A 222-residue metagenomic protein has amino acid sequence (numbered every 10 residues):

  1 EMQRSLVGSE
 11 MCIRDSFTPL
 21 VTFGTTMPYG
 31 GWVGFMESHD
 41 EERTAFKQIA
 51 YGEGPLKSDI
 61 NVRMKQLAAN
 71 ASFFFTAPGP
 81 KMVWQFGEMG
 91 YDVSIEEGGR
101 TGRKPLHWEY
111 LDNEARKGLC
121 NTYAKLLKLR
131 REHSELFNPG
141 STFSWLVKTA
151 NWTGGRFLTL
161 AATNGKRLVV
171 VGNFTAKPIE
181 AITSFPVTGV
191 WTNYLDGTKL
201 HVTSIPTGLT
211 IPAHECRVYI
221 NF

Functional and structural regions predicted by a protein language model:
E1-G8, C12-I13: Single conserved hydrophobic/aromatic residue that forms the stacking wall/gate of nucleotide- or nucleobase-binding
R14-S94, P178: Catalytic-core region of carbohydrate-active enzymes that cleave or remodel glycosidic bonds
F17-T22, T76-G79, V83-F86, G90-L168: Glycan-recognition and catalytic regions of carbohydrate-active enzymes
M27, L160-G165, N221-F222: Active-site beta-strand termini and strand-to-loop segments that position acidic
G52-M64, L106-K117, I205-T207: Active-site rim elements
F174-T188: Surface-exposed beta-strand/loop patches in extracellular or lumenal glycoproteins
S184-T198: Solvent-exposed beta-hairpin/edge-strand motifs
T203-F222: C-terminal beta-strand-rich structural cap/linker in extracellular carbohydrate-active enzymes
